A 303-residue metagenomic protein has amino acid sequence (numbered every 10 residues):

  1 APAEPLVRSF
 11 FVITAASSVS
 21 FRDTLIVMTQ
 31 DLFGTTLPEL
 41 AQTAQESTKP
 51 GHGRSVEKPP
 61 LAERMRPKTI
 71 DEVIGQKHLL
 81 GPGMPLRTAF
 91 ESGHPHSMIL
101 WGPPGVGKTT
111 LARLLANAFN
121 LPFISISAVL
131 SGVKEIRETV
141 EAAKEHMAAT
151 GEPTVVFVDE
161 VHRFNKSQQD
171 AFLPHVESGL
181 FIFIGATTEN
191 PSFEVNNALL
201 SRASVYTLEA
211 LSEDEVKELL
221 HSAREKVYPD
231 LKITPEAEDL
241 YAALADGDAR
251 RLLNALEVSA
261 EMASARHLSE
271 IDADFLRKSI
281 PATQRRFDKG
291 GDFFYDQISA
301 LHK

Functional and structural regions predicted by a protein language model:
V56-M98: Pre-Walker A (pre-P-loop) alpha-helix and adjacent loop at the N terminus of AAA/AAA+ ATPase modules, a conserved
F90-S125, L173: Walker A/P-loop
H96, E152-V155, G179-I184: Loop/turn-to-beta-strand initiation segments
I124-T154: Short glycine-rich substrate-engagement loop in P-loop NTPases that contacts/grips substrate
S167-N190, N197-A198: Conserved catalytic/switch belt of AAA+ P-loop NTPases
S204-V216: Conserved AAA+ ATPase "SRH/arginine-finger" region at the nucleotide-binding site
D239-A243, R250-S264, S299-H302: C-terminal helical "lid" of AAA+/P-loop NTPase domains
A263-T283: Conserved C-terminal helix/linker of AAA+ ATPases
